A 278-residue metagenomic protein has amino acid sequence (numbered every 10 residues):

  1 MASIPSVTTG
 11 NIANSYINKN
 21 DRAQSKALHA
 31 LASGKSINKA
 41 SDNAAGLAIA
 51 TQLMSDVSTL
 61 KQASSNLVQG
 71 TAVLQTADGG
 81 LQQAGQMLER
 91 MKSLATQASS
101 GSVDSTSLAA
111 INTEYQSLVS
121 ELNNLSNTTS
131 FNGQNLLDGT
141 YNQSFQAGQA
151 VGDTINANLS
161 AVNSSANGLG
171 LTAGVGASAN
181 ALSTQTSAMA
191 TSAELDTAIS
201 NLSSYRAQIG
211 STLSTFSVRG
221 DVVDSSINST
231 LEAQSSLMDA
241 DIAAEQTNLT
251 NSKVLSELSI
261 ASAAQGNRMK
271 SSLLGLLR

Functional and structural regions predicted by a protein language model:
M1-R278: Primary detection of the long, small/polar-rich alpha-helical "axial" segments characteristic of bacterial flagellar
